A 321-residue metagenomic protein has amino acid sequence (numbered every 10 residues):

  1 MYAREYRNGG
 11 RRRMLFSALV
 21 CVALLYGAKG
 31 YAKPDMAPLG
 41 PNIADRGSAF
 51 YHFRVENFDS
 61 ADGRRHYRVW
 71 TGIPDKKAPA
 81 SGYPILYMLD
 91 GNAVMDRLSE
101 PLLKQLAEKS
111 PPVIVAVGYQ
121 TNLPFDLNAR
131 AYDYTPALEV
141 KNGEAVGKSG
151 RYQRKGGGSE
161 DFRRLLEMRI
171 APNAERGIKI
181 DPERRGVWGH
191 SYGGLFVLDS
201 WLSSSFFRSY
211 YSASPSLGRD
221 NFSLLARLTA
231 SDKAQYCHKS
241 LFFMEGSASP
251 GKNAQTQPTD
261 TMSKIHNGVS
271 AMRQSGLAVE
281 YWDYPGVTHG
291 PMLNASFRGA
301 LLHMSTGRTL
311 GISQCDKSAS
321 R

Functional and structural regions predicted by a protein language model:
M1-G10: N-terminal secretory signal peptides that target proteins for export/translocation
S17-Y26: Bacterial N-terminal signal peptides
G30-Y83: A domain-start/cap signature at the N-terminus of enzymes
G82-L165, R169, N173: Serine-hydrolase catalytic machinery in alpha/beta-hydrolase-like enzymes
K179-H190: Alpha/beta-hydrolase fold nucleophile elbow
G189-G193, V197: Gly/Ala-rich beta-loop-alpha elbow adjacent to hydrolase catalytic centers
S203-K239: Mobile cap/lid helix-loop segments that gate and shape the active-site cleft of serine hydrolases
F242-K252, T259-R321: C-terminal catalytic histidine-bearing segment of alpha/beta-hydrolase fold enzymes
